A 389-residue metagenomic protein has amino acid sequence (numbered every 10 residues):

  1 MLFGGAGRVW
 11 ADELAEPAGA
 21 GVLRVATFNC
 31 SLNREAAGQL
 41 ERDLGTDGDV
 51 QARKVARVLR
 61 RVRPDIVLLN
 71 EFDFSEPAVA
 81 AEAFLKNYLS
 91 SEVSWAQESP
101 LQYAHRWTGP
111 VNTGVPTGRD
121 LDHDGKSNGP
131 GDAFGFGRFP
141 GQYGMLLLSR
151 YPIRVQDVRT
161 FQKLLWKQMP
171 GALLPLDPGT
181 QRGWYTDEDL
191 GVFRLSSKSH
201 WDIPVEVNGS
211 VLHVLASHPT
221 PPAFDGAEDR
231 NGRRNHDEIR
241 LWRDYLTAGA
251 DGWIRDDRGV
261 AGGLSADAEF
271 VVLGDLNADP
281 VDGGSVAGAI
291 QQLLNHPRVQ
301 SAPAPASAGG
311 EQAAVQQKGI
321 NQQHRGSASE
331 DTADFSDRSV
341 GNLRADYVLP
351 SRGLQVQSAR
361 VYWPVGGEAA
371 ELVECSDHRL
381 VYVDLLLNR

Functional and structural regions predicted by a protein language model:
M1-G4: Bacterial N-terminal signal peptides
G7-M145, L173-F193, N208-L212, D225-A227 (+4 more regions): N-terminal, active-site-proximal structural segment of metallo-dependent hydrolase catalytic domains
D12-E13, P152-P170, P204-V205, N231-V272 (+1 more regions): Metal-dependent phosphoester-hydrolase catalytic domains
N29, W107-N112, P152, Q162 (+2 more regions): Residues at the C-termini of beta-strands that transition into short coil/loop
C30, E71-F72, Y151, P219 (+1 more regions): Active-site metal-binding loops of divalent metal-dependent hydrolases
L32-R34, D73-S75, I153-V155, P222 (+1 more regions): Primarily extracytoplasmic ectodomains and periplasmic/lumenal surface modules that are beta-strand-rich
Q142, L147-R150, V155-H213, P219 (+2 more regions): Feature for exported/extracytoplasmic and membrane-associated proteins, marking the mature portion
L212-R233: Active-site His/acidic residue clusters
